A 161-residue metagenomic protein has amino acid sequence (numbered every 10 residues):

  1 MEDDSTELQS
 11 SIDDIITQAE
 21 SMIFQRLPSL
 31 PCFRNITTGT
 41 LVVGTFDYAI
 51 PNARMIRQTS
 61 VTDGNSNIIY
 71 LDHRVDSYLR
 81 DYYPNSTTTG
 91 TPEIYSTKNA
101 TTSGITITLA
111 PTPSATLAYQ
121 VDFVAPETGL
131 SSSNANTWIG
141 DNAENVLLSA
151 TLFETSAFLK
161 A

Functional and structural regions predicted by a protein language model:
M1-A161: Glycine-enriched, solvent-exposed interface loops adjoining structured elements
